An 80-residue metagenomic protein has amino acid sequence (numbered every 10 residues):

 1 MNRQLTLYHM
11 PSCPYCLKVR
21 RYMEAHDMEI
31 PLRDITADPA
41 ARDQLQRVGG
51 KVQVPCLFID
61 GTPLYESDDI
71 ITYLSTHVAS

Functional and structural regions predicted by a protein language model:
N2-M10, L17-S80: GST-like domain detector, emphasizing the conserved glutathione-binding G-site in the N-terminal thioredoxin-like
